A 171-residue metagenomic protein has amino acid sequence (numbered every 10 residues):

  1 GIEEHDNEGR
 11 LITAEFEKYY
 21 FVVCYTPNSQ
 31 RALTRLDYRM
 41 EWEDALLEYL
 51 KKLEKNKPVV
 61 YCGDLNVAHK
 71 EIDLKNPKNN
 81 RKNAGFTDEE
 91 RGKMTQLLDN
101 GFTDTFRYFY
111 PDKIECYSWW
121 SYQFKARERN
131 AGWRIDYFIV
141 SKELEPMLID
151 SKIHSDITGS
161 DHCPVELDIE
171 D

Functional and structural regions predicted by a protein language model:
G1-R31: Structured beta-strand-rich core segments of catalytic domains in phosphoester-bond hydrolases
I2, P27-E43, K78-K82: Surface-exposed cleft-lining segments at the edges of enzyme active sites
I2-E4, R127-N130, S155-I157: Short Gly/Pro-enriched turn/cap motifs at secondary-structure boundaries
L11-T13, V23, Y137-F138, P164-E166: Conserved hydrophobic/aromatic beta-strand scaffold that supports enzyme active sites
A14-E17, S141-K142, L167-D171: Active-site beta-strand termini and strand-to-loop segments that position acidic
A45-A131, I135: Metal-dependent phosphoesterases centered on the DNase I-like endonuclease/exonuclease/phosphatase
K152-D171: Surface polyanion/phosphate-binding segment centered on an Asp-His-Pro turn
